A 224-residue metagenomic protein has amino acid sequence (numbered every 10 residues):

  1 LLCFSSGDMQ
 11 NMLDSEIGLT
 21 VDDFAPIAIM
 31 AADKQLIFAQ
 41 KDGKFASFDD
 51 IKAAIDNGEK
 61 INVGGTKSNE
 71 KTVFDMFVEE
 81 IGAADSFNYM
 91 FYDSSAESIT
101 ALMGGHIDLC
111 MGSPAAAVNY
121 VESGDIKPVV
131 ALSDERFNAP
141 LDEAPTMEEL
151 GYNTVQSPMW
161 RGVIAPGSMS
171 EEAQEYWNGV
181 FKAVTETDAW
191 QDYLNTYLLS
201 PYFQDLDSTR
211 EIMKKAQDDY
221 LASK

Functional and structural regions predicted by a protein language model:
L1-F4, E59-I61, M103-G112, D125-P128 (+1 more regions): Alpha-to-beta junction loops
S6-I17, K71, D75-G82, L109-A144: A ligand-binding cleft/hinge motif common to bilobed small-molecule-binding domains
M12-E97, M147, R161-Y193: Hinge/capping helix and adjacent helix->loop/strand transition within the periplasmic-binding protein
S86-N88, K127, S200: Conserved beta-strand segments of alpha/beta enzyme cores
Y89-T100, S113-A116, D207: Short helix-initiation/N-cap motifs at beta->coil->alpha
V118-E186: C-terminal lobe and pocket-closing loops of periplasmic/extracytoplasmic Venus-flytrap solute-binding proteins
Y193-E211: Flexible, acidic loop-helix segments that line cofactor/substrate-binding pockets
D205-K224: Extracellular/periplasmic bilobal clamshell ligand-binding domains
